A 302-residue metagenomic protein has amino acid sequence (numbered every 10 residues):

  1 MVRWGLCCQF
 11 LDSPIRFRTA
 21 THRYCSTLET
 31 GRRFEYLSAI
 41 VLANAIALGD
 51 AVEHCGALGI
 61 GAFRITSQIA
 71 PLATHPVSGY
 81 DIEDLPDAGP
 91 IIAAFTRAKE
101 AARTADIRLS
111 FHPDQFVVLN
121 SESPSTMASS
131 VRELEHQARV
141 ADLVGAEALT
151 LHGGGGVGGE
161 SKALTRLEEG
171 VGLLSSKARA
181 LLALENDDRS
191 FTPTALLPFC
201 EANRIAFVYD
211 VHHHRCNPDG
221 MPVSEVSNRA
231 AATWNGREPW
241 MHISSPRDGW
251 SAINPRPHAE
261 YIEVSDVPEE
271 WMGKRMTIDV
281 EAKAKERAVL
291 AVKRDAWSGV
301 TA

Functional and structural regions predicted by a protein language model:
M1-R108, V117-S130, R139-G145, L173 (+4 more regions): Alpha/beta catalytic barrel-like cores
L109-V117, F207-R215, M241: Histidine-centered catalytic micro-motifs
P113, T150-G155, L184-D188, Y209-V211 (+2 more regions): Short, structured patches in soluble enzyme cores that scaffold and shape functional sites
V117-V118, G156-E160, R189-F191, R215-C216 (+1 more regions): Short, small-residue-enriched loops and turns at beta-alpha junctions that line or gate enzyme active sites
L119, V144-G158: Active-site groove signature of glycoside hydrolases
R132-H136, K162-L173, L184-T192: Active-site glycine-rich loop that binds ribose-phosphate moieties when present
S161-K162, T194-L197, Y209-V211, D219: A short secondary-structure junction signal
D187, L197-C200, R204-H213: Alpha-helical membrane segments in multi-pass integral membrane proteins
